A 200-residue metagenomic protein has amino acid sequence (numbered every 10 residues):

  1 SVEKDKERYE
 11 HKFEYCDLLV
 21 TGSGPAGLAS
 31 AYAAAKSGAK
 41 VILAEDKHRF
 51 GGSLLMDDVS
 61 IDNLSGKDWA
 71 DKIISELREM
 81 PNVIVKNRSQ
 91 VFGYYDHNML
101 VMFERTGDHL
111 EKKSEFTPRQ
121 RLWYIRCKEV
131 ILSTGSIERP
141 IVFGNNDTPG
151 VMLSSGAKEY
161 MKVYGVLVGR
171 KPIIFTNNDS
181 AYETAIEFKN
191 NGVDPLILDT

Functional and structural regions predicted by a protein language model:
S1-T200: Residues forming the flavin
